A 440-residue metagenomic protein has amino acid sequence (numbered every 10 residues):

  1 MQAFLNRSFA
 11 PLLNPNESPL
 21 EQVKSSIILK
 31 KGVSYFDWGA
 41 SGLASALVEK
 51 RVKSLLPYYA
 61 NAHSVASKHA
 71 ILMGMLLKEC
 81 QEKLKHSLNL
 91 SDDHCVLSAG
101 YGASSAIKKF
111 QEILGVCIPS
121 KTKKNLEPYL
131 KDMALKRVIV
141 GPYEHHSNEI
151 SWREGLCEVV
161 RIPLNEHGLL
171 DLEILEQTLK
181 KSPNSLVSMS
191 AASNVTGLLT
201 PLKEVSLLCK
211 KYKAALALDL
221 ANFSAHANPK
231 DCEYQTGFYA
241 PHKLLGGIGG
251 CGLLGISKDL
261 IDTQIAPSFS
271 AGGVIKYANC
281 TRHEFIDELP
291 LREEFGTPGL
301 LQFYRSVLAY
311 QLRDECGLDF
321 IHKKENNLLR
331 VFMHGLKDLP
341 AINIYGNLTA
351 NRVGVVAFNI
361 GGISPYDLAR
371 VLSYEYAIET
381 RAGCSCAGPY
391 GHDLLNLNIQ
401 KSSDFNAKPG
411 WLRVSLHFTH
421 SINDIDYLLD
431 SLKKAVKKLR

Functional and structural regions predicted by a protein language model:
M1-R440: Pyridoxal 5′-phosphate
